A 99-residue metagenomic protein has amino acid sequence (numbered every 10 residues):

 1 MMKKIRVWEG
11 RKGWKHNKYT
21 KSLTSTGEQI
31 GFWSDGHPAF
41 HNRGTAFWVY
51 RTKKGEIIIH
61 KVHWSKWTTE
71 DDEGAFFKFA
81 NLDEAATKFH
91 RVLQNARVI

Functional and structural regions predicted by a protein language model:
M2-P38: Negatively charged, low-complexity tracts enriched in Asp/Glu with abundant Ser/Thr
K3-I5, V49, I57-I59: Terminal, low-complexity, charged helical segments
R11-K12, S34, R51-G55, K61-W67: Short, flexible beta-strand-to-coil junctions
H16, H37, H41, H60-H63 (+1 more regions): Histidine (H) residue identity feature
N17-K18, N42-F47, D72: Short, surface-exposed coil-to-beta transition loops
T26-E56: Amphipathic, interaction-prone secondary-structure segments
H63-I99: Mixed-charge, Lys/Arg-enriched low-complexity segments
